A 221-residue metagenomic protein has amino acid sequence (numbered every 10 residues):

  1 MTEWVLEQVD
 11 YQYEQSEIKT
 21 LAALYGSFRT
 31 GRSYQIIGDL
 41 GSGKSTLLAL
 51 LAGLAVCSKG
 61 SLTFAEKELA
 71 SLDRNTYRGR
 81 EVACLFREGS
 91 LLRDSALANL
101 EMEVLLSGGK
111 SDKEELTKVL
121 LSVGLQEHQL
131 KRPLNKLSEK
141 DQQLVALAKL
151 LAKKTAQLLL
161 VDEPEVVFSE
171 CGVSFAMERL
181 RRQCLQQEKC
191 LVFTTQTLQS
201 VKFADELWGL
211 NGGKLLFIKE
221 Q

Functional and structural regions predicted by a protein language model:
M1-L6, D10-L24, F28-T30: A short, flexible loop at the N-terminus of ABC-type nucleotide-binding domains that lies
Q35, Q142-L151: ABC ATPase nucleotide-binding domain "signature" region
I37-D39: The feature captures the beta-strand-to-loop junction immediately N-terminal to the Walker
A52: Helix-to-loop junction immediately C-terminal to a conserved catalytic motif
G60-L69, R80: Conserved ABC transporter NBD signature motif
E88, D94-G108: Q-loop/switch helix immediately C-terminal to the Walker
K113-Q129: Conserved ABC ATPase "signature" region
P133-D141: Conserved ABC ATPase signature
